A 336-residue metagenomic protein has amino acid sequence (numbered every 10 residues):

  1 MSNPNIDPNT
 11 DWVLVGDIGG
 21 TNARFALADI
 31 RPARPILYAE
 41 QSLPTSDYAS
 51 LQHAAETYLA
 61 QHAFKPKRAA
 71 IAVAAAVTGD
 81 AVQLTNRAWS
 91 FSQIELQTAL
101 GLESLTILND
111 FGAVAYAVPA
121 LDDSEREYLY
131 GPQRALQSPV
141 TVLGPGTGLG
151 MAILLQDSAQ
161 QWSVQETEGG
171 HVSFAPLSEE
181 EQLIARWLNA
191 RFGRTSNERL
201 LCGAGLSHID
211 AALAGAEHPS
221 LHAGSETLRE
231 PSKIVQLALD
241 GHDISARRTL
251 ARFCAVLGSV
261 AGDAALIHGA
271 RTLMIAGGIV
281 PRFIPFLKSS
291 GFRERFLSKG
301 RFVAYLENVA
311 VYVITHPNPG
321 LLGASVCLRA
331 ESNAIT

Functional and structural regions predicted by a protein language model:
S2-K65, L183-T336: ATP-binding/phosphotransfer module of carbohydrate and carboxylate kinases, centering on a glycine-rich
T10-D11, G101-E103, L136-V140, G269-A270: Short coil/turn connectors at secondary-structure junctions
A23, A76-T78, G148-A152, H208 (+1 more regions): Short, acidic Gly/Pro/Ser/Thr-rich loop/turn segments
L27-A28, E56, V82-L84, P119-A120 (+2 more regions): Short amphipathic alpha-helical segments
L43-T45, N86-R87, T106-A113, P132-A135 (+2 more regions): Active-site nucleophile and cofactor-binding loops and adjacent substrate-binding regions of central metabolic enzymes
A60-I107, G112, Y116-E125, V142 (+2 more regions): Short beta-strand-loop/turn "lid" adjacent to the catalytic site in phosphate-handling enzymes
S104-A135, L228-I244, A251: ATP-dependent carbohydrate kinase catalytic cores
Y128-P132, L136-E198, I284, G291-L297 (+2 more regions): Glycine-rich phosphate-binding loop of actin/hexokinase-like ATP-binding domains
